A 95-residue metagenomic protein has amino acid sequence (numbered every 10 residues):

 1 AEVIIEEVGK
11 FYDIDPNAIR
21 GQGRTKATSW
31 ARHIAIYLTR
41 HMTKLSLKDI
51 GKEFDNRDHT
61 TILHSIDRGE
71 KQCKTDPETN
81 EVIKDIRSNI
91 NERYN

Functional and structural regions predicted by a protein language model:
A1-Q22: Basic, low-complexity segments
N17-N95: Terminal-proximal interaction/regulatory segments of ATP-powered molecular machines
